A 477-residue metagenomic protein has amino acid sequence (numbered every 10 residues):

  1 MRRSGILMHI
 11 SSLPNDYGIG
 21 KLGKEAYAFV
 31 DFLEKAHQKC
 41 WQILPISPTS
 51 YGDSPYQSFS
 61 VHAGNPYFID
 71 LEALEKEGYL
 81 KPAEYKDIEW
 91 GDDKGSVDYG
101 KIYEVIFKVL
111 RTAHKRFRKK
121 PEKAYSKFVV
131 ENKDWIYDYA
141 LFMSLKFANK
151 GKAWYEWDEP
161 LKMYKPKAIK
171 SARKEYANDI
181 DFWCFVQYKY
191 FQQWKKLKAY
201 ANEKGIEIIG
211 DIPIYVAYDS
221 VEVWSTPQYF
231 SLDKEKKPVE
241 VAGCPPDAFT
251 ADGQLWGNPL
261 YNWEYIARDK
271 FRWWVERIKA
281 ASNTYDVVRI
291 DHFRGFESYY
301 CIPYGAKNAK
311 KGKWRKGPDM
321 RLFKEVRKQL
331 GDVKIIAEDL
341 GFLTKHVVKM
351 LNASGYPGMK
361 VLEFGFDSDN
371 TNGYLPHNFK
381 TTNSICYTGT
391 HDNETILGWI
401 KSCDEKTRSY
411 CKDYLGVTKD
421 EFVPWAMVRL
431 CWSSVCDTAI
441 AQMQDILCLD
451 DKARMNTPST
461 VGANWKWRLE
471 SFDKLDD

Functional and structural regions predicted by a protein language model:
M1-S11, Y27: N-terminal regions that are enriched for targeting/export leaders and immediately downstream pro/stem segments
H9, N15, D53-F191, V216-I440 (+2 more regions): Alpha-amylase-like alpha-glycosidases and glucanotransferases acting on alpha-linked glucans and related
K24-T49, T284-Y285, C431-S433: Catalytic domains of carbohydrate-active enzymes, especially glycoside hydrolases
E34, W194-N202, R327, L351-N352: Surface-exposed amphipathic alpha-helices with a cationic face
L44, E207-I209, P213, V287 (+1 more regions): Outer-envelope exported proteins of Gram-negative bacteria
W183-V216: Conserved, well-ordered alpha-helix/loop/beta-strand core segments that scaffold catalytic motifs
C448-D451: Glycan-recognition and catalytic regions of carbohydrate-active enzymes
